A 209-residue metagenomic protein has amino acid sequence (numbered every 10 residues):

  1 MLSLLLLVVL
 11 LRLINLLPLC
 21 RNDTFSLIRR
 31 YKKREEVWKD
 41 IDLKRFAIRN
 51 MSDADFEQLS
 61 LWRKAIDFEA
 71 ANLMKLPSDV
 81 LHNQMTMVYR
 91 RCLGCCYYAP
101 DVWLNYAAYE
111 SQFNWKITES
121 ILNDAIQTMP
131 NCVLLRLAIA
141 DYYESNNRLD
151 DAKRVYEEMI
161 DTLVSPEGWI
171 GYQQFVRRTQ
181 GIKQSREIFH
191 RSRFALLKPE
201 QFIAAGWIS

Functional and structural regions predicted by a protein language model:
M1-S209: Polyampholytic low-complexity alpha-helical segments
